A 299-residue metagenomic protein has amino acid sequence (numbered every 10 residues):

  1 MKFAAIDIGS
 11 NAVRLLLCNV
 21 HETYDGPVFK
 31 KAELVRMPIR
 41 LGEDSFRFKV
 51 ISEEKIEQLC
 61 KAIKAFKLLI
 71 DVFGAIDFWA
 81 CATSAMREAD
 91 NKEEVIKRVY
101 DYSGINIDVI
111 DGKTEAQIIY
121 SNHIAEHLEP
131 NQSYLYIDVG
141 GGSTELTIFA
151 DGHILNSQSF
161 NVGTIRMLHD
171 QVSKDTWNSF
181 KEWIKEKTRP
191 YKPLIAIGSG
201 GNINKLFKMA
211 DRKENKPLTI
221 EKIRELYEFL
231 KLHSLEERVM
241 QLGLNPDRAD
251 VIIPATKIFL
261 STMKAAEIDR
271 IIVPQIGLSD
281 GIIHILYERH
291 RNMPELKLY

Functional and structural regions predicted by a protein language model:
M1-A4: Extreme N-terminal starter segment of soluble prokaryotic enzymes
I6, M37-I39, I137, F160: Preference for bulky hydrophobic residues occupying beta-strand positions in well-ordered beta-sheet regions
D7-A12, I137-S143, S199-N202: A short acidic Gly-Thr/Ser loop motif
N11, K30-E33, Q132, N156: Residue-level signal for beta-strand positions within conserved beta-sheet cores that form or flank
L17, D44-V72, I76, A80-S133 (+2 more regions): Helical "lid/coupling" subdomains associated with nucleotide-phosphate turnover
N19-D25: Short loop/turn segments immediately following beta-strands, especially the blade-tip and inter-blade linker loops
G26-E43, D71: Conserved ATP-binding subdomain of kinase catalytic cores across diverse folds
